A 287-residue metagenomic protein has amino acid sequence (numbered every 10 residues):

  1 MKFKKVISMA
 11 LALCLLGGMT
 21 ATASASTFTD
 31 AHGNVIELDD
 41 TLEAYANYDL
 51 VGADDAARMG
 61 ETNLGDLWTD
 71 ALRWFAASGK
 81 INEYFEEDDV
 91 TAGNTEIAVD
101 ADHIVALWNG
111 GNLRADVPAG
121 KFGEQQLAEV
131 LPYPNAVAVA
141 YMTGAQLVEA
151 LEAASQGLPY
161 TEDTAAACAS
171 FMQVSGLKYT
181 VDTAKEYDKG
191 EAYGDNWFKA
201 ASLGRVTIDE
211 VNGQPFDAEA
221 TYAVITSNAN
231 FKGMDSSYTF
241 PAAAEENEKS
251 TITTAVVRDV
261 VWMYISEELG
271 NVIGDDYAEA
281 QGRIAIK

Functional and structural regions predicted by a protein language model:
M1-A10: Bacterial Sec-dependent N-terminal signal peptides
A10-G18: Bacterial N-terminal signal peptides
G17-T29: Sec-dependent signal peptide cleavage junction
F28-K287: Catalytic centers of hydrolytic enzymes
